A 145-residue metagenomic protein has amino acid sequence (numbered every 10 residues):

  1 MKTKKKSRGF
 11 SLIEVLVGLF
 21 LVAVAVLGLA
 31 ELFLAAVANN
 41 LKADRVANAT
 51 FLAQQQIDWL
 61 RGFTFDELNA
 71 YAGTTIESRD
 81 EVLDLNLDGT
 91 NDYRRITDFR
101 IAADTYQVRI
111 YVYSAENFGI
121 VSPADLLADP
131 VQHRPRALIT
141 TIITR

Functional and structural regions predicted by a protein language model:
M1-F10: N-terminal leader/signal peptides at the extreme start of proteins
S7, A38, D80-V82: Short basic coil micro-motifs at the edges of alpha-helical modules that engage polyanionic partners
F10-Q54: Aliphatic-rich helix starts adjacent to a transmembrane/signal segment
A43-R145: Low-complexity, Gly/Pro-rich coil/beta segments used as flexible assembly/activation regions
